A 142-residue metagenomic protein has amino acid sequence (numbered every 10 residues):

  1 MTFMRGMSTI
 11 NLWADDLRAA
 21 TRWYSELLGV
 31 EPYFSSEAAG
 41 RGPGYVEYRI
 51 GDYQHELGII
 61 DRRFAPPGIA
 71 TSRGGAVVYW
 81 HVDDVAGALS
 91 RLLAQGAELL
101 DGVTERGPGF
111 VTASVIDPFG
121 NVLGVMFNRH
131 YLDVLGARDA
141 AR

Functional and structural regions predicted by a protein language model:
M1-F3, L89-R142: Vicinal oxygen chelate
T2-R5, N11-H55: Core segments of cupin and vicinal oxygen chelate
G6-D15, G44-G51, P67-L93, V111-N121: Vicinal oxygen chelate
A19-R22, E26, A86-A94, E98: Replace "anionic and nucleotidyl ligands
S36-A38, A65, T104-E105: Short, solvent-exposed loop/turn elements at beta->coil junctions and helix N-caps that rim active or binding pockets
I50, D61, F127: Pocket-edge structural micro-motifs
E56-I60: A short acidic-to-branched-hydrophobic micro-motif
F64-G68, Y131-V134: A short local loop/turn or secondary-structure capping micro-motif enriched for an aromatic residue
